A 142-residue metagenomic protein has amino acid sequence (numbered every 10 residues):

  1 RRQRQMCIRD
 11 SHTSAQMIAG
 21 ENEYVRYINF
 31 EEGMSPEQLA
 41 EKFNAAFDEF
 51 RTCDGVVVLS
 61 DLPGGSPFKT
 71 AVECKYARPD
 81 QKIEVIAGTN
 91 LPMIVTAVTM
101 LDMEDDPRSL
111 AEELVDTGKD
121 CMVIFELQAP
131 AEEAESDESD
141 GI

Functional and structural regions predicted by a protein language model:
R4-I8: Short, small-residue-biased leader/transition segments that mark boundaries at the very start of proteins
Q16-Y24: Short helix-loop-beta junction
E23, Y27, E31-A45: N-terminal beta-loop-helix "entrance" segment that forms/cooperates in small-molecule cofactor or anionic ligand
P67-P79: Short Gly/Thr/Asp-enriched flexible loops that form oxyanion-binding sites at enzyme active sites
R78-P92, L110: Short, acidic/small-residue loops that bind anionic groups at enzyme active sites
M100-L127: Short, glycine-/small-residue-rich phosphate/pyrophosphate-handling segment
F125-I142: Active-site rim beta-loop-alpha module in soluble metabolic enzymes
